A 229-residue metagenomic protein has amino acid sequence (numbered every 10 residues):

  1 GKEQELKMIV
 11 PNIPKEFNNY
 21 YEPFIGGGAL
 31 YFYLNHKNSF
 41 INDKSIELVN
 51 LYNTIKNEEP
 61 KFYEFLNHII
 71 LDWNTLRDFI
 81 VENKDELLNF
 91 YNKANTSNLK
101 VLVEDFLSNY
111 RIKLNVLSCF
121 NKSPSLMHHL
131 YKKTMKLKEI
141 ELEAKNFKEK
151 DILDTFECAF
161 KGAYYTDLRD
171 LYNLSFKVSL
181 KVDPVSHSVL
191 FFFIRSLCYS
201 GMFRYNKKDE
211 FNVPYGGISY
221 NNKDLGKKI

Functional and structural regions predicted by a protein language model:
G1-E5, K15, T75-I229: SAM-dependent nucleic-acid methyltransferase catalytic core
G1-Y21, A29-L30, L34: S-adenosyl-L-methionine
F24: Conserved S-adenosyl-L-methionine
N38-N42: Short beta-strand element of Class I
S45: Conserved SAM/SAH-binding beta-strand->alpha-helix loop
V49: Short alpha-helix immediately C-terminal to the canonical SAM-binding loop
N53-I69, G226-I229: Short, conserved SAM-binding/catalytic segment of Class I S-adenosyl-L-methionine-dependent methyltransferases
H68-D72, L76: Extended, leucine-rich alpha-helical cores of fungal transcription factors
